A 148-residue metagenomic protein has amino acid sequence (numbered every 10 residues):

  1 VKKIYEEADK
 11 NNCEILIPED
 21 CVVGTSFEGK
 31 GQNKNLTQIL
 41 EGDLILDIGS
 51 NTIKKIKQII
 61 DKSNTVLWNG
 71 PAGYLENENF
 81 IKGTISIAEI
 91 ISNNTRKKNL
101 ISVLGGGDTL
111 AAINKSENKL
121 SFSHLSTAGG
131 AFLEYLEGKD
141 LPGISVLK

Functional and structural regions predicted by a protein language model:
V1-K148: Active-site loop-to-helix "anion-binding N-cap" substructures in soluble metabolic enzymes
